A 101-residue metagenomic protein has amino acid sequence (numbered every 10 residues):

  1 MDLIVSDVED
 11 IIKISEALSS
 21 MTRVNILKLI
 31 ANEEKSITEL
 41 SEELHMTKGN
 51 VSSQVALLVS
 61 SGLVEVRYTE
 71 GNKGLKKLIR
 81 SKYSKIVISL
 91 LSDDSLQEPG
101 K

Functional and structural regions predicted by a protein language model:
M1-S15: Short, Lys/Arg-enriched N-terminal segment that forms or immediately precedes the first helix of a structured domain
M21, N32-T38: Short capping segments at the starts of secondary-structure elements
I26, E39-E43: A short acidic, leucine-rich amphipathic alpha-helix
E42, V59-S60: Alpha-helical residues within the helix-turn-helix
G49: Key DNA-contact positions within bacterial/archaeal DNA-binding proteins
S61-N72: Beta-hairpin "wing" of winged helix-turn-helix
G71-K101: Conserved segment of winged-helix/HTH DNA-binding domains
